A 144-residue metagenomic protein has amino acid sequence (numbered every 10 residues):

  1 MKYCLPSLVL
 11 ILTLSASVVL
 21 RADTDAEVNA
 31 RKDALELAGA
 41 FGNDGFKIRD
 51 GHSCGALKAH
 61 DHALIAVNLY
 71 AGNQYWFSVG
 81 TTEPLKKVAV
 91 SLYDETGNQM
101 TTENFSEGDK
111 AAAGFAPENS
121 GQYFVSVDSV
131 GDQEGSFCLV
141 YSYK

Functional and structural regions predicted by a protein language model:
M1-S7: Positively charged n-region of N-terminal signal peptides that target proteins for export
K2, V18-A22: N-terminal targeting/docking segments
S7-A16: Bacterial N-terminal signal peptides
L8, L35, A40, I48 (+3 more regions): Generic detection of intrinsically disordered/low-complexity segments and helix-coil linkers/edges
A22-F46: Predominantly extracellular/luminal regions of secreted and cell-surface proteins, especially disulfide-bonded
D23-D25, N29, H52-S136, S142-K144: Acidic, Ser/Thr/Pro-rich low-complexity intrinsically disordered segments
F41-L57: Glycine-rich phosphate-binding "P-loop"
